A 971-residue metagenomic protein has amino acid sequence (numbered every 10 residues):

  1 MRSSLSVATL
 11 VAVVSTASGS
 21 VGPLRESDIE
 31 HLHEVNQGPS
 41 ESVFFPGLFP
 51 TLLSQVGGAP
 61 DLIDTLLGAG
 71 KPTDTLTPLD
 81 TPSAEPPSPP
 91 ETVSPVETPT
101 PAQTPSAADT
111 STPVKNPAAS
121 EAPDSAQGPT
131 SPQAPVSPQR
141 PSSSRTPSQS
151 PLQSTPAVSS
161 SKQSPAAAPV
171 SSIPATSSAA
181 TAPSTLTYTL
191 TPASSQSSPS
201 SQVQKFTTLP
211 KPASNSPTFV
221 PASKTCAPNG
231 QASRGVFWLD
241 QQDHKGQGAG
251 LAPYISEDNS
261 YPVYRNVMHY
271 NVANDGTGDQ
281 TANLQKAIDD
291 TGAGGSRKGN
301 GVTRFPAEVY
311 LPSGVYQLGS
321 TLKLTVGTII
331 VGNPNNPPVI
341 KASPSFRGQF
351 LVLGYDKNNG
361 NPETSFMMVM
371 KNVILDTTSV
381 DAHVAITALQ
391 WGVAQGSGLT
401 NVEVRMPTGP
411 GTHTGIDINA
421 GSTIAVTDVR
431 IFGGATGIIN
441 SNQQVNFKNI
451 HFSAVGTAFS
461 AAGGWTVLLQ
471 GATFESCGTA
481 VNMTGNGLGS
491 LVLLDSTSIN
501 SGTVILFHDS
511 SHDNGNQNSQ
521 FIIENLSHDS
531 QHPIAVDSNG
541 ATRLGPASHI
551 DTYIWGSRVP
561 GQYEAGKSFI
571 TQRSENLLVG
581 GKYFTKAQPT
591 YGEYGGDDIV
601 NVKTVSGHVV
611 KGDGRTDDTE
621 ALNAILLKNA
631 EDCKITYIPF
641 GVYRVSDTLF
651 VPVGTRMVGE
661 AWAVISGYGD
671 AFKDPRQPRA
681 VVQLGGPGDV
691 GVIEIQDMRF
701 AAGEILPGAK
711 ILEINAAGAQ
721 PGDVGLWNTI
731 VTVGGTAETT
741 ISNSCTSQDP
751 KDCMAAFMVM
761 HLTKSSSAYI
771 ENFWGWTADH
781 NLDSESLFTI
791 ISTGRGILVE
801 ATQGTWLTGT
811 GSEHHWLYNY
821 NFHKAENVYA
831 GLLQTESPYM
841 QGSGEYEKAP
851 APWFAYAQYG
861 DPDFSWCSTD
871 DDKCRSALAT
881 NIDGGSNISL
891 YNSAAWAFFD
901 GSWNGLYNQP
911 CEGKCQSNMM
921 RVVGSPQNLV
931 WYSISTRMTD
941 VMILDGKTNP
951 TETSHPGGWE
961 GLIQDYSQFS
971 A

Functional and structural regions predicted by a protein language model:
R2-G19: Cleavable N-terminal signal peptides of Sec/SRP-targeted secreted and luminal proteins
S15, T281-T328, T636-D647, P652: General structural concept
G19-T81, S88, S131, R140-P165 (+24 more regions): Extracellular "leader-to-stem" segments immediately downstream of a signal peptide or signal-anchor in secreted/lumenal
D61-D64, D74, D80, E85 (+6 more regions): Asp/Glu-rich intrinsically disordered low-complexity tracts
G314, G319-P344, M368, D647-D670: Beta-solenoid repeat scaffold
S320, T328, G433-A435, Q443-F459 (+7 more regions): Internal alpha-helical scaffold/solenoid segments in large eukaryotic proteins
L622-N629, Y637-R644, T648, G794-K824 (+5 more regions): C-terminal, well-structured subdomains that either form a transmembrane helix-short loop-helix hairpin in multi-pass
K824-M840, E845-W853: Active/binding-pocket-proximal capping segment
